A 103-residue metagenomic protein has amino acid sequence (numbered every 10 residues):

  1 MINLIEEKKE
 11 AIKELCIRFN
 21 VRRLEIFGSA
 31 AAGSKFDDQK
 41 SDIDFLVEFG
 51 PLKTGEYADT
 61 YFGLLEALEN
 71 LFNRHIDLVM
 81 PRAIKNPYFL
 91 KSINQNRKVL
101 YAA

Functional and structural regions predicted by a protein language model:
M1-E25, A31-D38, G50-A103: Catalytic core of pol beta-like nucleotidyltransferases
S41-I43: Change "...and in nucleic-acid phosphodiester-cleaving endonucleases..." to "...and in nucleic-acid processing enzymes
L46-E48: Short hydrophobic/aromatic beta-strand micro-patches that form the beta-sheet surface supporting nucleotide- or nucleic
